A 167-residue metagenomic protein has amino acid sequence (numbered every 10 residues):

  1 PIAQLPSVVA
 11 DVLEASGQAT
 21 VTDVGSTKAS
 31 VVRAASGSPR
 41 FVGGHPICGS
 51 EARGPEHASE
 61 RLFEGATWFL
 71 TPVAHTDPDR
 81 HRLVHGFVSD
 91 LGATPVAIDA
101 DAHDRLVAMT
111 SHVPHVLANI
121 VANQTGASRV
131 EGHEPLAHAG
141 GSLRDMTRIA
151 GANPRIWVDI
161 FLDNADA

Functional and structural regions predicted by a protein language model:
P1-I2, S26, P46, V121: Short glycine-/small-residue-rich Rossmann-like dinucleotide-binding loops
L5, V9, K28, H81 (+1 more regions): A general structural signal for well-ordered alpha-helical segments in protein cores
S7-H57: Rossmann-like NAD(P)(H) cofactor-binding subdomain of soluble oxidoreductases
K28, C48-E51, H75, A102 (+1 more regions): Residue-level detector of flexible, active-site-proximal loop/helix-junction positions within diverse enzyme catalytic
E56-L62, V158-D159: Short, flexible, solvent-exposed loop/turn segments with mixed acidic/basic and small polar residues
L62-I149: Internal alpha-helical scaffold of NAD(P)-dependent oxidoreductase catalytic cores
R144-A167: NAD(P)-dependent Rossmann-like dehydrogenase/reductase catalytic/cofactor-binding core
